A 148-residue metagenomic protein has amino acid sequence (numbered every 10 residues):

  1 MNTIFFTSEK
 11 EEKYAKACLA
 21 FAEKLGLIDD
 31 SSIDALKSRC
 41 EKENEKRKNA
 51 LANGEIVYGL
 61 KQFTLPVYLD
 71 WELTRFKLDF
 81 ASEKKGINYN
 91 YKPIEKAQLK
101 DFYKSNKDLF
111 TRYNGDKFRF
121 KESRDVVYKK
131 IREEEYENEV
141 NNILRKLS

Functional and structural regions predicted by a protein language model:
M1, K16-A22, W71-E83, Q98-F110 (+2 more regions): FKBP-type peptidyl-prolyl cis-trans isomerase
M1-V67: N-terminal targeting/tethering segments
F5, P66, W71, G115 (+1 more regions): Extracytoplasmic
D29-L36, T111-D116, F120: Short, surface-exposed acidic
V57-T64, S82-K117, R132-S148: Acidic/polar surface patches and capping/hinge elements
